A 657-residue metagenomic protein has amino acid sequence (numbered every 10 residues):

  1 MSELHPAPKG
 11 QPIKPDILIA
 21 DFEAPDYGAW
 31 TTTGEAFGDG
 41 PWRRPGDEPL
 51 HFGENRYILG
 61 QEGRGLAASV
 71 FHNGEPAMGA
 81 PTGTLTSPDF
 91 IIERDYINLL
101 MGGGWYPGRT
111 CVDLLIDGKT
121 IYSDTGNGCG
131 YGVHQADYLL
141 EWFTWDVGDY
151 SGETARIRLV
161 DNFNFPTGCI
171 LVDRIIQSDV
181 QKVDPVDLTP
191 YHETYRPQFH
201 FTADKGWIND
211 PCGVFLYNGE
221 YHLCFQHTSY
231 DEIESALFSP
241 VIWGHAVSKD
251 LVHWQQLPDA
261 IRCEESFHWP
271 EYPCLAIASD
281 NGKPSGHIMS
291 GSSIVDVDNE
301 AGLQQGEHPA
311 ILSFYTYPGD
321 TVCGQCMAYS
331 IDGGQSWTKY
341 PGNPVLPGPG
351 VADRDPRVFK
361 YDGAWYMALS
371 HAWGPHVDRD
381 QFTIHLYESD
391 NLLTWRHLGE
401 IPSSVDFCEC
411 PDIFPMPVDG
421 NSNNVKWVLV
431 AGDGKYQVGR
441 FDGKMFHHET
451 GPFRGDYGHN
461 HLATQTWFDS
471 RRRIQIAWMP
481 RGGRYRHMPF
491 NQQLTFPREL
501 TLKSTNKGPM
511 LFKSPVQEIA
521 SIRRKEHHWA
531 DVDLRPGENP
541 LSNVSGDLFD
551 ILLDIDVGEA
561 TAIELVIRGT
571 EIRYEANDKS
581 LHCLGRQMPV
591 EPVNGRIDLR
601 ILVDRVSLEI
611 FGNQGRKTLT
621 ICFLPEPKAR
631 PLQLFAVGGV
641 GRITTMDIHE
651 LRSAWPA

Functional and structural regions predicted by a protein language model:
L4-K14, D39, I121-D137, S178-C212 (+10 more regions): Surface loop/turn signatures of beta-propeller and other carbohydrate-active proteins
D26-A67: Extracellular glycan-recognition surfaces and repeat-rich motifs
L66-N98, E141-T144: Short beta-strands within extracellular/lumenal beta-sheet-rich domains
P81, F163-S178, V640-R642: Extracellular carbohydrate recognition
E93, L100-T110, N164-G168, E559-A560: Extended, low-complexity, turn-rich repeat/linker tracts enriched in Gly/Pro/Ser/Thr and Asp/Glu that occur
L115-I170: Extracellular carbohydrate recognition and processing domains and analogous Trp-centered ligand-binding platforms
S248, S330-I331, L386-L392, R440: Conserved Ser/Thr-centered positions that define the repeating blades of beta-propeller domains
S422, K435, D442-A657: Beta-rich accessory regions
